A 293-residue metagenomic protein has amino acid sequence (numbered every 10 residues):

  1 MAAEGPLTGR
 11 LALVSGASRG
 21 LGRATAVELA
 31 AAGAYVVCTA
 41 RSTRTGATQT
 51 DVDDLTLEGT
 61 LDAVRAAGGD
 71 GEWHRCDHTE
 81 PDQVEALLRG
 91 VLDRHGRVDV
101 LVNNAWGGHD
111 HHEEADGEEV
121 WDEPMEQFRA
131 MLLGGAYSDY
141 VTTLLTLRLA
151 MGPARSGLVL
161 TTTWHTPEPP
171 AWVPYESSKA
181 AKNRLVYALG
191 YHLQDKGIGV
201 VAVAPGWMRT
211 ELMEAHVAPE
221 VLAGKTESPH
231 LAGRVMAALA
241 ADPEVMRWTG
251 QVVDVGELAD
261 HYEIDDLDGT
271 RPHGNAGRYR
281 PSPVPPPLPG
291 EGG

Functional and structural regions predicted by a protein language model:
M1-H95, G107-E119, E126, G290: Short-chain dehydrogenase/reductase
R10, G69-D70, R97-V98, A150-T163 (+2 more regions): Active-site loop of short-chain dehydrogenase/reductase
L29, R97, N183, L193-M208 (+1 more regions): Conserved Rossmann-fold SDR core element
T48-D53, D116, D195, P205-E227 (+1 more regions): A glycine/serine/threonine-rich, flexible loop-to-helix segment that serves as the NAD(P) cofactor-binding "lid"
V102, L160, V200-V203, M213: Hydrophobic structural elements of the Rossmann-like NAD(P)H-binding subdomain that define the short-chain
G107-H111, E119-M131, D139-Y140, R148 (+4 more regions): Catalytic loop of short-chain dehydrogenase/reductase
A202, P219-G293: C-terminal helical subdomain
